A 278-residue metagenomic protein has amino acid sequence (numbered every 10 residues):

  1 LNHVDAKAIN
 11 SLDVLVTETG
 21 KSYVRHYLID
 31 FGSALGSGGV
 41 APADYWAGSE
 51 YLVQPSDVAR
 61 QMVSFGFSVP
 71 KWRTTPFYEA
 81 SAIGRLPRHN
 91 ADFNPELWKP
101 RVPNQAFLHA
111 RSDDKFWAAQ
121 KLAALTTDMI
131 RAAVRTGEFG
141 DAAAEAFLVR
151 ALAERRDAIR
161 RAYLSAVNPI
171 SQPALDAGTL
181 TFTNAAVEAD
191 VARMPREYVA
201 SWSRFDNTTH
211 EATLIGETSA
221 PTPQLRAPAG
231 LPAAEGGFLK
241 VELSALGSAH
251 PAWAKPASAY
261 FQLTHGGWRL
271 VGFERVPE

Functional and structural regions predicted by a protein language model:
L1-H3: Short N-terminal edge-element motif at the start of the domain
A6-V14: Hydrophobic residue at the +6 position relative to the catalytic HRD Asp in the kinase catalytic loop
N10, R25, V199-S201: Conserved beta-strand and immediately adjacent loop positions that scaffold enzyme active sites
V14-V16, V276: Short beta-strand-to-coil "C-cap" segments at the C-terminal boundary of structured domains/repeats, marking
E18-T181, V187-A189: C-terminal catalytic region of ATP-dependent kinase domains
F107-E278: Regulatory N- and C-terminal appendages and interdomain linkers associated with kinase/kinase-like NTP transferase
